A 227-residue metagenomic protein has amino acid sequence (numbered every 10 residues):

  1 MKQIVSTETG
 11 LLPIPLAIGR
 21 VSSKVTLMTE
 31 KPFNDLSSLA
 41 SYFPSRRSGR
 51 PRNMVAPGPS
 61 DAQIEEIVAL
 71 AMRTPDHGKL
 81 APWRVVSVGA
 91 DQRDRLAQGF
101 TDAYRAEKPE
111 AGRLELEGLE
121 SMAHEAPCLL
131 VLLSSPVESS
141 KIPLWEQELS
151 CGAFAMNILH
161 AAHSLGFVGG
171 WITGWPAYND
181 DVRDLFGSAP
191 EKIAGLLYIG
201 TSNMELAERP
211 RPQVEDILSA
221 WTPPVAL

Functional and structural regions predicted by a protein language model:
M1-G10: Extreme N-terminal basic, low-complexity initiation segments that serve as generic localization/processing leaders
P15-E125, V225-L227: N-terminal amphipathic, basic helical "cap/leader" segment at the start of enzyme domains
T29-S45, K192-L227: C-terminal helix-cap and adjacent tail motif
A71, L130, P136-D184: Small-aliphatic-rich amphipathic alpha-helix that forms the alpha element of a beta-alpha
R105, H124-V137: Acidic-glycine-rich active-site phosphate/pyrophosphate-binding loop
A126-C128, L165, G195: Generic beta-strand structural signal
V182-A194: Short, electropositive alpha-helical surface patch
